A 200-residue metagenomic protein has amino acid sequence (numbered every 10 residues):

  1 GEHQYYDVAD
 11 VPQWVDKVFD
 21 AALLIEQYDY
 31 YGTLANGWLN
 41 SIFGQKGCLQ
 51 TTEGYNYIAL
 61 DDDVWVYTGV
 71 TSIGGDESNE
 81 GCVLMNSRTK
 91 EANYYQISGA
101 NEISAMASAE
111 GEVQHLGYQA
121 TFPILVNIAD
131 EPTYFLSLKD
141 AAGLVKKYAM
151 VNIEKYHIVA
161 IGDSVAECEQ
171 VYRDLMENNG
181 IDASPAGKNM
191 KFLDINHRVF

Functional and structural regions predicted by a protein language model:
E2-F200: Soluble extracytoplasmic regions of secretory-pathway and membrane proteins
